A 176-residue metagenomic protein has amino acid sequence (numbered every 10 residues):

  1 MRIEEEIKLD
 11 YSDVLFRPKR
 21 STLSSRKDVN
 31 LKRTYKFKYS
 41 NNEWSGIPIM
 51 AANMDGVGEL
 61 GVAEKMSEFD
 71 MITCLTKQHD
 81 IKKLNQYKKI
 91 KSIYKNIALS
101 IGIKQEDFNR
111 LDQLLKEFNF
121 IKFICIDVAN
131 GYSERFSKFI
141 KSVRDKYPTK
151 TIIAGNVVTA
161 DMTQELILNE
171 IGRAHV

Functional and structural regions predicted by a protein language model:
M1-R173: Active-site entrance/lid segments in N-terminal catalytic domains of soluble metabolic enzymes
